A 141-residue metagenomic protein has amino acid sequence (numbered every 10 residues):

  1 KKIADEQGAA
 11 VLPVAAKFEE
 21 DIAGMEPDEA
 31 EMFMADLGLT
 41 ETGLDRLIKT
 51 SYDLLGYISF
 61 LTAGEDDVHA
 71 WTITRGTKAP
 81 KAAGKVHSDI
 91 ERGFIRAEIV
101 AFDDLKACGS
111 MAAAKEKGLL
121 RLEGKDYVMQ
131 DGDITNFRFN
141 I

Functional and structural regions predicted by a protein language model:
K1-Q130, T135, N140-I141: C-terminal-of-GTPase-core extension/linker across diverse P-loop GTPases
